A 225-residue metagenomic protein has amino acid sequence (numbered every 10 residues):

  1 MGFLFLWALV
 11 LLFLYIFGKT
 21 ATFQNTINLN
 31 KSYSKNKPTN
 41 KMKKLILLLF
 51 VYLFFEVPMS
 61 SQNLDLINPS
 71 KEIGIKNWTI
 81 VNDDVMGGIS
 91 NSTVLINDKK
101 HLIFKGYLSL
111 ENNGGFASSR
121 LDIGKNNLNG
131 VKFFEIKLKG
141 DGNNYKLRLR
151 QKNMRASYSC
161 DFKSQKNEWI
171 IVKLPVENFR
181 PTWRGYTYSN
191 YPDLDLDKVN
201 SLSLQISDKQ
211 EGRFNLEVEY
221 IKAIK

Functional and structural regions predicted by a protein language model:
M1-N25, P38-L64: Bacterial Sec-dependent N-terminal signal peptides
T26-N30: Short juxtamembrane segments adjacent to a transmembrane helix
S32-S34: Serine residues within intrinsically disordered or low-complexity segments
M59-K225: Beta-rich carbohydrate-recognition modules and glycan-binding surfaces
